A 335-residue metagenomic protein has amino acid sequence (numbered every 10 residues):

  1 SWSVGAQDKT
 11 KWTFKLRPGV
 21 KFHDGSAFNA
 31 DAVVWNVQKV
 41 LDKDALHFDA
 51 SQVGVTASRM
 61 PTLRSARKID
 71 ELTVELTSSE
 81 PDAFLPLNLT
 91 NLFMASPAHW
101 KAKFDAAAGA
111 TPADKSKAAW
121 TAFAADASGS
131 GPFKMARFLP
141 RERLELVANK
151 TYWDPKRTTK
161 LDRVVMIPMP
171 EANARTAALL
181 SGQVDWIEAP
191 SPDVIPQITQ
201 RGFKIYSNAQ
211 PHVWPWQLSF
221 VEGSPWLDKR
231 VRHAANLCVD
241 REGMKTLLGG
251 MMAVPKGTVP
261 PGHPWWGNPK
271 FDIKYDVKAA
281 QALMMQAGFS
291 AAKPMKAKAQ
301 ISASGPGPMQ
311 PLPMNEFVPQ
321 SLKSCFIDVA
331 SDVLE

Functional and structural regions predicted by a protein language model:
W2-H47, E75-T77, A178, P225-L227: Aromatic- and charge-enriched surface segment that lines or borders ligand/interaction sites
K11-F14, V33-N36, V74-L76, G131-K134 (+5 more regions): Short, well-ordered beta-strand elements
K15, V34, V53-A110: Surface-exposed binding/hinge segments that line and control ligand-binding clefts or catalytic entry sites
R17, T121, T151-Q197, D328-A330: Ligand-site clamp/hinge motif
G25, W186-A189, R201, Q320-E335: Periplasmic binding protein-like
L92-T159, R163, E171, K278 (+1 more regions): Gly/Pro-rich hinge or "lid" segments in bacterial periplasmic/extracellular proteins
E145-K150, T199, L227-C325, A330: Append "and occasionally in soluble cytosolic enzymes with long acidic Gly/Pro-rich linkers
I195-S207: Ligand-binding "clamshell"
